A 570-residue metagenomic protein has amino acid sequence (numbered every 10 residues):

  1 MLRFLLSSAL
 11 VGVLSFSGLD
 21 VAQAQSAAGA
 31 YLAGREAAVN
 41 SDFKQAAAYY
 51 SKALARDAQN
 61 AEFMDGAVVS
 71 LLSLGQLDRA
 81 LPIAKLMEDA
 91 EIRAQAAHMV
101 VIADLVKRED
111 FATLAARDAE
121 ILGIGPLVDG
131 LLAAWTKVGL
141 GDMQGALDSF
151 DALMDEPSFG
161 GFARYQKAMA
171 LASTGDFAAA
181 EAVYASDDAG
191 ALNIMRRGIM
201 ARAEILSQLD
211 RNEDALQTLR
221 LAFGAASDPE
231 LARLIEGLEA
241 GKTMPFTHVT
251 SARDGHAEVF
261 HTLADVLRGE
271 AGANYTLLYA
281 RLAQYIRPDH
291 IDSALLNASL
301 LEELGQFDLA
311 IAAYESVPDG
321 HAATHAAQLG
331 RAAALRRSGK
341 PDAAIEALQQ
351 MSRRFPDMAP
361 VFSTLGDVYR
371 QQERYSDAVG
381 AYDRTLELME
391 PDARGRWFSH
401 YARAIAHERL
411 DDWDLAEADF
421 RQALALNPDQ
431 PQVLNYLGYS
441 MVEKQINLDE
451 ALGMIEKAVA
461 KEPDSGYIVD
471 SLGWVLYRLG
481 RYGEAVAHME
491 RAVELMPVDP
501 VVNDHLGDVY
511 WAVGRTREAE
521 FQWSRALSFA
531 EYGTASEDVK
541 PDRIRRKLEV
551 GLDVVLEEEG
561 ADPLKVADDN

Functional and structural regions predicted by a protein language model:
A22-G29, A119-G125, P157, M244-V259 (+1 more regions): TPR-adjacent "capping" and linker segments in tetratricopeptide-repeat scaffold/adaptor proteins
R35, V69, A103, W135 (+10 more regions): Residue-level recognition of tetratricopeptide repeat
A38, L72, V106, V138 (+10 more regions): Position-specific recognition of the canonical hydrophobic site in helix A of tetratricopeptide repeat
S41, G75, E109, G141 (+10 more regions): Residue-level detector of the short coil/turn that links helix A to helix B within each tetratricopeptide repeat
R56, D89-E91, L122-I124, D155-P157 (+11 more regions): Structural marker of alpha-solenoid helical repeat scaffolds
F63, A97, D129, A163 (+11 more regions): TPR alpha-solenoid repeat register
G66-A67, V100-V101, L132, Q166 (+13 more regions): Canonical tetratricopeptide repeat
